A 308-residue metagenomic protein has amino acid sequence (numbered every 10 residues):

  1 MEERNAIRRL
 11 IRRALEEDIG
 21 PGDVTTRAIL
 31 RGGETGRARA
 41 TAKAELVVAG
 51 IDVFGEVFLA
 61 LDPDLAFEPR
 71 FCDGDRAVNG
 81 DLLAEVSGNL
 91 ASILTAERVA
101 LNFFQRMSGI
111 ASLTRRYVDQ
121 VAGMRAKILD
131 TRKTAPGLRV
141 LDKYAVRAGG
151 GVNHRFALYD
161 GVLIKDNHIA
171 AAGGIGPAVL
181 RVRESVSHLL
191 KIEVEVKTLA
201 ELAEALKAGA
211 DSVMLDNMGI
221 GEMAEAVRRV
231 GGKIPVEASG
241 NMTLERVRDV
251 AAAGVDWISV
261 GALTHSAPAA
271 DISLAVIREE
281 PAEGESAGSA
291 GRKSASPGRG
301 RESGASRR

Functional and structural regions predicted by a protein language model:
E2-A208, S212, G221-R229, P235-A238 (+4 more regions): Acidic/glycine-rich phosphate/pyrophosphate-binding loops and surrounding catalytic core that coordinate Mg2+
Y159, V250, R278, S306-R307: Charged/polar interaction segments and conserved charged motifs
L215: Active-site core of metal-dependent hydrolases
M218: Positively charged, low-complexity, intrinsically disordered RNA-binding extensions
A262-G284, R308: Short, charged, intrinsically disordered terminal tails
P281-R307: Intrinsically disordered, low-complexity terminal tails and inter-domain linkers enriched for S/T/G/P/D/E
